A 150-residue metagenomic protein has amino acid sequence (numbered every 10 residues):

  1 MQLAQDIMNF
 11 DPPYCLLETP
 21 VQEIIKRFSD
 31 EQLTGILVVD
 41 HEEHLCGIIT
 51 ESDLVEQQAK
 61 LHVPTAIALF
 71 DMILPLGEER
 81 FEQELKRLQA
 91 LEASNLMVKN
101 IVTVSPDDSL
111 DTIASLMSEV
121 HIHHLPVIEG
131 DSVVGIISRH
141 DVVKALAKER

Functional and structural regions predicted by a protein language model:
M1-L33, V38-H41, L45-C46, F70-L116 (+2 more regions): Bateman/CBS regulatory modules and CBS-like beta-alpha motifs in cytosolic regions of diverse proteins
D6, D53, D141: Ca2+-coordinating acidic residues in Ca2+-binding motifs
S29-Q32, D53, H62, H121 (+1 more regions): Residue-level detector of secondary-structure transition/capping positions
G47-T50, I136-V142: Short hydrophobic beta-strand motif reused across regulatory alpha/beta modules
V55-F70, V143-R150: A short, polar/charged loop-to-alpha-helix boundary motif
V120-H124, R139-R150: Gly/Ser-rich helix-loop-strand patches that form or flank binding pockets for ribonucleotide-derived cofactors
